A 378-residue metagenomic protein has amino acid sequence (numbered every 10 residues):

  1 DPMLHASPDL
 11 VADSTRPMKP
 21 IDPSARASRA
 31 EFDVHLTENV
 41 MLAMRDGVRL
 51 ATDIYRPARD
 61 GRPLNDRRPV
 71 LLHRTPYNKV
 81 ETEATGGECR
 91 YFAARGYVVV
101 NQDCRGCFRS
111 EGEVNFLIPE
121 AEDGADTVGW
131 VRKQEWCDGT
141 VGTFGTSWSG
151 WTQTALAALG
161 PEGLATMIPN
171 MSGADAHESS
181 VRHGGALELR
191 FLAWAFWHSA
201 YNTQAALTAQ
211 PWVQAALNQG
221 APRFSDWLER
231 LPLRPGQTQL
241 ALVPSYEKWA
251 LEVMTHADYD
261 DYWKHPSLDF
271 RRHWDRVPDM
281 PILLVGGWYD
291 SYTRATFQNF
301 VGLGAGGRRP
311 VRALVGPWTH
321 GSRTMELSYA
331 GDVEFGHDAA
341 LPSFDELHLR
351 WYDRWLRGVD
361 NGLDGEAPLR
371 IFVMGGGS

Functional and structural regions predicted by a protein language model:
P2-L50, E162-G163, V181, T203-A209 (+4 more regions): Alpha/beta-hydrolase-fold serine-hydrolase catalytic core, especially in secreted/extracellular enzymes
L4-V11, G86, A94, A158-R276: Accessory cap/linker subdomain of secreted extracellular hydrolases
R45-R62: A short loop-to-beta-strand scaffold at the N-terminal edge of the catalytic core in hydrolase folds
P57-K133, V181-H183, E188, M325-F335: Cap/lid segment of the alpha/beta-hydrolase catalytic domain
D66-P69, T140, P281: Alpha/beta-hydrolase fold active-site loops
E135-W148: Alpha/beta-hydrolase fold nucleophile elbow
T143-G145, N170, V285: Short beta-strand immediately N-terminal to the catalytic nucleophile in serine-hydrolase-like folds
S149-P161: Short glycine-enriched nucleophile-adjacent loop and the immediately C-terminal alpha-helix near the catalytic center
